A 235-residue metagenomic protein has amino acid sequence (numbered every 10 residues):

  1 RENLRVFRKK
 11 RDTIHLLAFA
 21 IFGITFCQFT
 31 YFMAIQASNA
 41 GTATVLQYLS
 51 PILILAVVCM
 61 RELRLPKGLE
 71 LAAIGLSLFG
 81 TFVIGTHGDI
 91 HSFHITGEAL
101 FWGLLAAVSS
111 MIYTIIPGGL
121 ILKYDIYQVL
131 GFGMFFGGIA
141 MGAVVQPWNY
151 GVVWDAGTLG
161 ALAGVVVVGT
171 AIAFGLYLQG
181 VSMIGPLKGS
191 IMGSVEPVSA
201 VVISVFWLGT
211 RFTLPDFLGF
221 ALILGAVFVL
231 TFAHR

Functional and structural regions predicted by a protein language model:
R1-F19, M60-A72, D89-E98, I121-Y127 (+4 more regions): Membrane-interface interhelical linkers
E2-T42, Q47, V83, V166-I184: Specific transmembrane alpha-helical segments of multi-pass solute transporters/efflux pumps, especially DMT/EamA
L16-A20, F32, T44, I74 (+4 more regions): Residue-level signature of transmembrane alpha-helical cores of multipass secondary-active transporters and flippases
A20-T25, F29, P51-A56, F82 (+4 more regions): Hydrophobic/small/kink-forming positions within alpha-helical transmembrane segments of polytopic membrane proteins
F26-F32, F82-S92, G137-G151, V198-D216: Hydrophobic alpha-helical transmembrane segments in multi-pass integral membrane proteins
Q28, A43-L49, I116-G138, V167-F206: Helix-helix packing/entry segments at the starts of transmembrane helices
I35, S92-G119, I139: Glycine-/small-residue-enriched transmembrane alpha-helix faces in small-molecule transporters and effluxers
V57, P66-G88, F135, M141 (+3 more regions): Hydrophobic transmembrane alpha-helices of multi-pass small-molecule transport proteins
